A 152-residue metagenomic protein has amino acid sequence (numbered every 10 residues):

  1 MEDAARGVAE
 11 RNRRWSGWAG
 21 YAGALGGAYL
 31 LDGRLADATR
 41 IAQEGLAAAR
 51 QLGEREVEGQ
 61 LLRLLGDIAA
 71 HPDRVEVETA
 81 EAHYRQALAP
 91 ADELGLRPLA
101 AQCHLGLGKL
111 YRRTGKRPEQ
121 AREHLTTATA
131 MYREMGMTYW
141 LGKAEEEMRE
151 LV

Functional and structural regions predicted by a protein language model:
M1-V152: Helix-coil-helix junctions within alpha-helical repeat/solenoid scaffolds
